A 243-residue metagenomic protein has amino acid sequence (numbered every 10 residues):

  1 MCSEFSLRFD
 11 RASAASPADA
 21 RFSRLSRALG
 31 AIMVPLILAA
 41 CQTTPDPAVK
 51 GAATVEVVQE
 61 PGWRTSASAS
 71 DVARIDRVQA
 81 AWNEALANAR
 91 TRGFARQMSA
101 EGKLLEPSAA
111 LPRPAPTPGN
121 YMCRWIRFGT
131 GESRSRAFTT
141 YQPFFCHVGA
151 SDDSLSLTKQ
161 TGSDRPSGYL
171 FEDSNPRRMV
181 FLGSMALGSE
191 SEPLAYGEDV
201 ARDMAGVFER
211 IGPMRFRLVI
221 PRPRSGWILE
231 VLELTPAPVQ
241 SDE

Functional and structural regions predicted by a protein language model:
C2, Q42-P116: Amphipathic/hydrophobic helical signal segments and adjacent flexible N-terminal regions that mediate secretion
S3-I32: Bacterial N-terminal signal peptides that target proteins for export
I37-A40: C-terminal motif of bacterial Sec signal peptides marking the signal peptidase cleavage site
S99-K103, A195-E243: Edge beta-strand at a domain terminus
R113-M179: Mid-length scaffold segments of soluble, non-membrane domains
G131-F144, L182-V207: An anionic, turn-rich surface loop/hairpin at beta-sheet edges that serves as a generic interaction/coordination patch
S156-T161, F181-S184, R217-P223: Short beta-strand segments that buttress and anchor functional surface loops
S163-Y169, L187-L194, R224-V231: Short, surface-exposed beta-strand/loop "edge" segments at domain boundaries and coil↔beta transitions
